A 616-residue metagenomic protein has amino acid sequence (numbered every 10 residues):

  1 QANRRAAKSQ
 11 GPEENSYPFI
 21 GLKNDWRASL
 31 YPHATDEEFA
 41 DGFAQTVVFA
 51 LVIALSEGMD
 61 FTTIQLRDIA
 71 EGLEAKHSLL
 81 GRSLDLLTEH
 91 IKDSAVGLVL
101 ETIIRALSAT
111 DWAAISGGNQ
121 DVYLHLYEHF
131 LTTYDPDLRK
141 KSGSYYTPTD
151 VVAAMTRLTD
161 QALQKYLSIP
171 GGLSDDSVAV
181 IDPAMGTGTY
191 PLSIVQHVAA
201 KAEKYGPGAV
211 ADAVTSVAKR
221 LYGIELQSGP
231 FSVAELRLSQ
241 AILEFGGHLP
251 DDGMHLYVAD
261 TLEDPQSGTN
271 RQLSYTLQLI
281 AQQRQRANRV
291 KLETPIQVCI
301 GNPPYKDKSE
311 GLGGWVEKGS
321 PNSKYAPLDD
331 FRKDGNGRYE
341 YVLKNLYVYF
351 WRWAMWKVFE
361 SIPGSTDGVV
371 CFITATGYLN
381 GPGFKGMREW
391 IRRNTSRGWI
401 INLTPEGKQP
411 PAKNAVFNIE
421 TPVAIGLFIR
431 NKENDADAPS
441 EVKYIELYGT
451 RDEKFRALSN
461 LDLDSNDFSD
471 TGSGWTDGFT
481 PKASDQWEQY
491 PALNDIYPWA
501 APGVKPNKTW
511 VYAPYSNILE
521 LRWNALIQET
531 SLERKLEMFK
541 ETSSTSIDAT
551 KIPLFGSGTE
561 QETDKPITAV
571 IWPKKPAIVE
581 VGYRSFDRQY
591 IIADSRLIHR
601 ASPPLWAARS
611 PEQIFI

Functional and structural regions predicted by a protein language model:
Q1-T149, S239-G253: Non-catalytic, mostly N-terminal accessory regions of nucleic-acid modification and defense proteins
S9-S16, S29-T46, W112, S116 (+15 more regions): Short, charged/polar micro-motifs that form catalytic or ligand-binding hotspots
D25-E37, L277-R284, N288, G407-P411 (+1 more regions): Short linear interaction motifs
V47-A50, V298, Y349, F417-T421 (+1 more regions): Elongated alpha-helical scaffolds
V48-E57, I104, V195, E235 (+2 more regions): Short, amphipathic alpha-helical segments that act as regulatory/interfacial helices in nucleotide-processing proteins
L55, A259-D260, N302-P304, L403 (+2 more regions): Structured loops at beta-to-helix junctions and adjacent beta-edge loops in soluble globular domains
G118, F130-I401: SAM-dependent methyltransferase catalytic region
E310-G314, G337, M355-I616: Sequence-level detector for compositionally biased, low-complexity segments
